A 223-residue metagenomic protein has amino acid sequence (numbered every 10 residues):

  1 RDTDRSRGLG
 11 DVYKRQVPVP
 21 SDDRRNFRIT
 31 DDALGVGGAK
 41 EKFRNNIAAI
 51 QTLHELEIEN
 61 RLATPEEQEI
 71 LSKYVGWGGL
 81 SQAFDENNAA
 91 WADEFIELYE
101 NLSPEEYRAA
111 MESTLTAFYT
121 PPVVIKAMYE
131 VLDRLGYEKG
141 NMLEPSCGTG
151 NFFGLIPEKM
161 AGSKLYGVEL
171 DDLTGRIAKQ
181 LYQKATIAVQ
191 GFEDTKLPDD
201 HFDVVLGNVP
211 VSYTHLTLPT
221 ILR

Functional and structural regions predicted by a protein language model:
D2-Y13, H215-R223: Single conserved hydrophobic/aromatic residue that forms the stacking wall/gate of nucleotide- or nucleobase-binding
V17-D23: Short, charge-rich, low-complexity alpha-helical interaction segments
D23-L181: Class I S-adenosyl-L-methionine
G150, P210, T214-T217: Conserved adenylation A10 loop of the ANL superfamily
K184-F192: Conserved SAM-binding strand-loop segment of SAM-dependent methyltransferases
D194-D199: Short conserved loop adjoining the S-adenosyl-L-methionine
F202-N208: Short SAM/SAH-binding signature in class I
